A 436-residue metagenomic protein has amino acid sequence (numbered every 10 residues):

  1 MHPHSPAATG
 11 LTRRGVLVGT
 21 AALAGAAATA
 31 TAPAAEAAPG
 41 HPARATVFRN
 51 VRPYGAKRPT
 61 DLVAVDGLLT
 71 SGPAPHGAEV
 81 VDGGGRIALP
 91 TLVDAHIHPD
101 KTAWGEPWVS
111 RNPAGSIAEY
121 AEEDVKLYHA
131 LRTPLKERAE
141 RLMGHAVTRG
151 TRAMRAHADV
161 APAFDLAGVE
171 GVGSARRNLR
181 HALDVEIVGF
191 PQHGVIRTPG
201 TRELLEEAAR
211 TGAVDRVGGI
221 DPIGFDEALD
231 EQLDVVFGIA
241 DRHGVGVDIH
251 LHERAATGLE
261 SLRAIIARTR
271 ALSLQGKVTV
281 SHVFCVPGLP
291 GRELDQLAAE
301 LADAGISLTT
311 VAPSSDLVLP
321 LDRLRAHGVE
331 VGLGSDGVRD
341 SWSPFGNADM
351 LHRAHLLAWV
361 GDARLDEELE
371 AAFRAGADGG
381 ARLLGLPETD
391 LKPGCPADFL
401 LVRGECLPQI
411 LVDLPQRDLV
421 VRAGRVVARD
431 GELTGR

Functional and structural regions predicted by a protein language model:
H2-G77, L407: N-terminal metal-binding scaffold of metallo-dependent hydrolase/deaminase domains
P42-N50, A74-G115: Replace "His-x-His-based motif
V51, G67, G85, H96 (+8 more regions): Divalent metal-coordination and catalytic microenvironments
T102-L135, S261-T279, L297-E300, N347-R364: Active-site gating loops and adjacent loop-to-helix segments of metal-dependent hydrolytic enzymes
G105-H157, A163-N178, L204-R210: Alpha-helical scaffold segments that flank or form the walls of functional sites
A182, V188-P199, T211-L319, E330 (+1 more regions): Active-site core of metal-dependent hydrolases
R268-V278, D322-G404: His/Asp/Glu-enriched, well-ordered alpha-helical/loop segment that forms or immediately abuts the divalent-metal
P393-R436: C-terminal cap of metal-dependent C-N hydrolases
